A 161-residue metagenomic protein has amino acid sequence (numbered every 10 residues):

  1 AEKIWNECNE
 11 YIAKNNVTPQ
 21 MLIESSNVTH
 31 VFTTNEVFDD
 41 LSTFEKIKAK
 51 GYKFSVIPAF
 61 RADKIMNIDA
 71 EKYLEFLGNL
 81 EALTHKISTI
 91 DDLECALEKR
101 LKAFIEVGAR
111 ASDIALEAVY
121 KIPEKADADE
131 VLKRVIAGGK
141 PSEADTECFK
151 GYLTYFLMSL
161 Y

Functional and structural regions predicted by a protein language model:
A1-Y161: Metal-cofactor-binding active-site regions of metalloenzymes
